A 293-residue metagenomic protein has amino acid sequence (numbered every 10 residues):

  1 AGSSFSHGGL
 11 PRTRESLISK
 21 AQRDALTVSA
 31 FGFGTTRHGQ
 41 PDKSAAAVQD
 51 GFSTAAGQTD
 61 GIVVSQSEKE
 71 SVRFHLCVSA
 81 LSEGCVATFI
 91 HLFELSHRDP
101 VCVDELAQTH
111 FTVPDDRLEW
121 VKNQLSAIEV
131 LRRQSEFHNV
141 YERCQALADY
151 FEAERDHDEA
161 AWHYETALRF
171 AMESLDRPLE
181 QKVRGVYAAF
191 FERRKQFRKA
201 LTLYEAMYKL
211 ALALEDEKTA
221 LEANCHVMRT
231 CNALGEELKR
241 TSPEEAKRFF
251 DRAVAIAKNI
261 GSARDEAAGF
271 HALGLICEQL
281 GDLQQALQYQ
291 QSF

Functional and structural regions predicted by a protein language model:
A1-F293: Intrinsically disordered, low-complexity regions
